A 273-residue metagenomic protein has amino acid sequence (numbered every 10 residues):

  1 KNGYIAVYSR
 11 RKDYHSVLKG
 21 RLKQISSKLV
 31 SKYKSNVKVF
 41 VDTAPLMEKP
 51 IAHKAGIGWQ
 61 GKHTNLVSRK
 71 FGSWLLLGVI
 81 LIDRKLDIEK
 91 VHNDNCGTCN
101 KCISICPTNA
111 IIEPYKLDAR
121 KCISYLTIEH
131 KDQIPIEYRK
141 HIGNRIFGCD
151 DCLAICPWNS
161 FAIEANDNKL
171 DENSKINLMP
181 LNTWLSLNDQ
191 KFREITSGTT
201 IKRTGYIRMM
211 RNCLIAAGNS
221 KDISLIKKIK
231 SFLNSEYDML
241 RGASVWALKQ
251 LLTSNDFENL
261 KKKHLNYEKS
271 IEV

Functional and structural regions predicted by a protein language model:
K1-N95, N259, K263-I271: Auxiliary alpha/beta "docking" domains used to position bulky ligands
V67-V91, A119-Y138, D189-Q190: Short, charged low-complexity linear segments at domain edges
V91-K101, I111-P114, K202: Flavin-dependent oxidoreductase catalytic cores
K101-Y125, K131, R145-K169, K228: Iron-sulfur cluster-binding cysteine motifs and their immediate structural context in ferredoxin-like electron-transfer
E137-L170, L187, K191-I215: C-terminal amphipathic alpha-helical segment
K191-I195, D222-L233, T253-L265: Amphipathic alpha-helical scaffolding segments comprising HEAT/armadillo-like alpha-solenoid repeats
Y206, E236-D238, N266-E272: Short inter-helical turns and helix N-cap capping residues of alpha-solenoid HEAT/ARM repeat scaffolds
M210-S220, G242-L252, V273: Structural detector for internal amphipathic alpha-helices that build alpha-solenoid repeat scaffolds
